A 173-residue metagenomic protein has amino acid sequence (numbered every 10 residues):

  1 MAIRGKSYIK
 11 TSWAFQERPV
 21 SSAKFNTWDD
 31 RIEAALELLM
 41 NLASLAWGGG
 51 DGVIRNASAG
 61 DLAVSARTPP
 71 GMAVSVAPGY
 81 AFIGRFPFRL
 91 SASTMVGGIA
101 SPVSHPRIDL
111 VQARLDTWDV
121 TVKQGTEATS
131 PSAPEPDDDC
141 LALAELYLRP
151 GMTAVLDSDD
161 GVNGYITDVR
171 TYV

Functional and structural regions predicted by a protein language model:
A2-V173: Beta-strand-rich solenoidal segments
